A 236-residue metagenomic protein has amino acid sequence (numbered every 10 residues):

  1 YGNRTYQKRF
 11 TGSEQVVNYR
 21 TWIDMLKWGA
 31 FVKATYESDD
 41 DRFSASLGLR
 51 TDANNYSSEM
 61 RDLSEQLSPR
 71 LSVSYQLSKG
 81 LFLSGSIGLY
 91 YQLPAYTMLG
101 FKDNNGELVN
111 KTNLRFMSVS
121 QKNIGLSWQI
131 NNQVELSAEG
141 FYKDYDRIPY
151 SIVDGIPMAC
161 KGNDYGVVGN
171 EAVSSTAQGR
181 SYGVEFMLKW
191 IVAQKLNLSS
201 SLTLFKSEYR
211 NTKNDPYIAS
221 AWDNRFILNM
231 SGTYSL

Functional and structural regions predicted by a protein language model:
Y1-S44, V173-T176, Y182: Outer-membrane beta-barrel transmembrane domain signature of Gram-negative proteins, especially the mid-to-C-terminal
Y1-T5, S38, L49-N55, I87-L93 (+3 more regions): Transmembrane beta-strands of outer-membrane beta-barrel pores
N3-R9, Y75, K79-N123, Y142-E171: Surface-exposed extracellular loop regions of Gram-negative outer-membrane beta-barrel proteins, predominantly
S13-T21, A53-M60, E107-T112, G169-S174 (+2 more regions): Extracellular loop and loop/strand-boundary signature of outer-membrane beta-barrel proteins
W22-S58, Q66-R70, L188-W190, Q194-K206: Surface-exposed extracellular loop regions of Gram-negative outer-membrane beta-barrel proteins
L26, Y36-S38, E65, Y75-Q76 (+7 more regions): Residue-level signature of outer-membrane beta-barrel architecture
L26-V32, L49-A53, L67-V73, N110 (+5 more regions): Hydrophobic, lipid-facing positions within transmembrane beta-strands of outer-membrane proteins
E37-A45, Y142-D144, N163-L236: Gram-negative outer-membrane beta-barrel transporters
